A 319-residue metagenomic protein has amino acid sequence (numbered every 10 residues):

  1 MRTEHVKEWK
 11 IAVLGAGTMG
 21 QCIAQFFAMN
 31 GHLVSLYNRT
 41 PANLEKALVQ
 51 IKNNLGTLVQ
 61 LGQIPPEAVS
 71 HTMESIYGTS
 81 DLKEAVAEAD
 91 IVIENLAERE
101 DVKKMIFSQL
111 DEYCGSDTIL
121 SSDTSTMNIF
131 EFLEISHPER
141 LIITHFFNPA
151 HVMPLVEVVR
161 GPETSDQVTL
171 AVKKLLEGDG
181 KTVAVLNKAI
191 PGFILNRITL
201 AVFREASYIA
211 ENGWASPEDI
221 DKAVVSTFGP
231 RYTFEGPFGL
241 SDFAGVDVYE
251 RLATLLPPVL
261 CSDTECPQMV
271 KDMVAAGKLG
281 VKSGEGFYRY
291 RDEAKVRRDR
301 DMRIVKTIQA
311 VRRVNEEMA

Functional and structural regions predicted by a protein language model:
M1-T57, L61, Y113: NAD(P)+-binding Rossmann beta1-loop-alpha1 motif at the extreme N-terminus of oxidoreductases
R2-K7, H32, K181, L186 (+2 more regions): NAD(P)-dependent Rossmann-like dehydrogenase/reductase catalytic/cofactor-binding core
K7, T40, P65, S165 (+1 more regions): Helix N-cap / loop-to-helix initiation motif
G20-C22, K103, S125-I129: Short glycine/serine/threonine-rich phosphate/pyrophosphate-binding segments that cradle anionic phosphate groups
N30-H32, V158-A189, L200-P230: Internal alpha-helical scaffold of NAD(P)-dependent oxidoreductase catalytic cores
N43, T57-I119, M127: Rossmann-like NAD(P)-binding element
I119-N196: Rossmann-fold dinucleotide-binding core
